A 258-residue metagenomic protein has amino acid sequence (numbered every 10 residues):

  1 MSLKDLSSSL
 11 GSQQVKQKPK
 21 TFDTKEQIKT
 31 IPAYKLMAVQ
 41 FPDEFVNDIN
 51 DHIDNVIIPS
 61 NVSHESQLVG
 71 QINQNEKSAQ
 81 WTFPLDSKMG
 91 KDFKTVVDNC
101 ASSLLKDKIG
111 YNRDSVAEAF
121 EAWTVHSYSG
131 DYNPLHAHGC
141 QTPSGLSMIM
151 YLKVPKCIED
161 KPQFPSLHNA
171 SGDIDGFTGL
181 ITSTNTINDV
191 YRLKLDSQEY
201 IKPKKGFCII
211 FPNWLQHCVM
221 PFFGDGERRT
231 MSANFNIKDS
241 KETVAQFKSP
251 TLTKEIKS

Functional and structural regions predicted by a protein language model:
S2-R113, G130-P134, I174: Non-heme Fe(II)/2-oxoglutarate
M37, A122, L146-M148, R229-A233: Hydrophobic residues positioned within well-ordered beta-strands of beta-sheet architectures
P42, S127, Y151-K153, N234-K238: Solvent-exposed residues in well-ordered beta-strands and their adjoining turns, especially edge/terminal strands
D92, A119, P143, S147 (+1 more regions): Short, well-structured alpha-helical interface segments that form or flank functional binding sites
G110-A122: A short coil-to-beta-strand element that immediately follows conserved catalytic motifs
V125-C208, G226-E227, V244: Catalytic core of non-heme Fe(II) oxygenases with the double-stranded beta-helix
N188-S258: Catalytic core of Fe(II)/2-oxoglutarate
